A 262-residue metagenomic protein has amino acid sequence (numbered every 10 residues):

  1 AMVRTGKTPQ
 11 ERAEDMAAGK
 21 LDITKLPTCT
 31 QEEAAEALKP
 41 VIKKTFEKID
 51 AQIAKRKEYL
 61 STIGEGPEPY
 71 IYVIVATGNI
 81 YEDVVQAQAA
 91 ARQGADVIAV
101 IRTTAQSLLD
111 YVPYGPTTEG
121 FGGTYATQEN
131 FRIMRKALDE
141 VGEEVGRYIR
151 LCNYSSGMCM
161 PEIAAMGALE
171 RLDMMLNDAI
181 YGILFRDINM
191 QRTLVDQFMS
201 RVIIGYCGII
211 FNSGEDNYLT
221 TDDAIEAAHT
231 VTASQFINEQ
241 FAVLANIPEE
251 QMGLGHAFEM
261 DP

Functional and structural regions predicted by a protein language model:
A1-R92, D96-P262: Anaerobic metallocofactor- and corrinoid-dependent redox/one-carbon enzyme cores, especially those from methanogenesis
